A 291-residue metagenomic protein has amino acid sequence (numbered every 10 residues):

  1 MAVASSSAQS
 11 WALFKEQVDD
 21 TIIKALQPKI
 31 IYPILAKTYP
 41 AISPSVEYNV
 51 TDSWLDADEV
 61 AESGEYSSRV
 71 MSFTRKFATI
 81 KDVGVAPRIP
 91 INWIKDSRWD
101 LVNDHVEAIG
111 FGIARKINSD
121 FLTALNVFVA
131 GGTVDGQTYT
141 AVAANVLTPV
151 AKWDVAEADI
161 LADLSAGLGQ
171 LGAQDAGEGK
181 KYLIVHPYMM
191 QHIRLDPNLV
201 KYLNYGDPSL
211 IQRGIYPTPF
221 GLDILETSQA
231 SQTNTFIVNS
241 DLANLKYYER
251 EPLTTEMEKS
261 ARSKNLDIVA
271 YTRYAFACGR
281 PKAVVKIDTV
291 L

Functional and structural regions predicted by a protein language model:
M1-A25, V284-L291: Short, intrinsically disordered N-terminal pre-domain segments
A2-A4, Y39-I42, T74, K152 (+1 more regions): Sequence/fold signature of self-assembling virion shell proteins
A12-V83: Assembly/oligomerization interface modules of large self-assembling protein complexes
F14, P90, I184-M189, N239 (+1 more regions): Helix N-cap / beta->alpha transition motif
Y48, S72-T133, A176-E178, L183-I184 (+1 more regions): Long, contiguous amphipathic alpha-helices that act as assembly "spine/axial" helices in icosahedral shell and virion
D56-E59, S97, H192-L195, A277-G279: Short helix/loop capping segments that flank catalytic or ligand/cofactor-binding pockets
N126-V127, Y188-H192, A230-S231: Short, catalytically relevant binding-site loops at active-site mouths
G131-S209: Extended, solvent-exposed, turn-rich assembly/linker loops in the middle of proteins
